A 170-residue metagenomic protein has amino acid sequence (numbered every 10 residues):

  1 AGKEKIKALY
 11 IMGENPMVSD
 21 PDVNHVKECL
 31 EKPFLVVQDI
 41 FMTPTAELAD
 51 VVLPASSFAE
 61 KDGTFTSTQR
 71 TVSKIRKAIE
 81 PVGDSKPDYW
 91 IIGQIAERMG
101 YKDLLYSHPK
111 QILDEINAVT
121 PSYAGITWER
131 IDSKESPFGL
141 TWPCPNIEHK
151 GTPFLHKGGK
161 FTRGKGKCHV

Functional and structural regions predicted by a protein language model:
A1-V37, M42-V170: Domain-level signature for respiratory redox metalloenzymes
